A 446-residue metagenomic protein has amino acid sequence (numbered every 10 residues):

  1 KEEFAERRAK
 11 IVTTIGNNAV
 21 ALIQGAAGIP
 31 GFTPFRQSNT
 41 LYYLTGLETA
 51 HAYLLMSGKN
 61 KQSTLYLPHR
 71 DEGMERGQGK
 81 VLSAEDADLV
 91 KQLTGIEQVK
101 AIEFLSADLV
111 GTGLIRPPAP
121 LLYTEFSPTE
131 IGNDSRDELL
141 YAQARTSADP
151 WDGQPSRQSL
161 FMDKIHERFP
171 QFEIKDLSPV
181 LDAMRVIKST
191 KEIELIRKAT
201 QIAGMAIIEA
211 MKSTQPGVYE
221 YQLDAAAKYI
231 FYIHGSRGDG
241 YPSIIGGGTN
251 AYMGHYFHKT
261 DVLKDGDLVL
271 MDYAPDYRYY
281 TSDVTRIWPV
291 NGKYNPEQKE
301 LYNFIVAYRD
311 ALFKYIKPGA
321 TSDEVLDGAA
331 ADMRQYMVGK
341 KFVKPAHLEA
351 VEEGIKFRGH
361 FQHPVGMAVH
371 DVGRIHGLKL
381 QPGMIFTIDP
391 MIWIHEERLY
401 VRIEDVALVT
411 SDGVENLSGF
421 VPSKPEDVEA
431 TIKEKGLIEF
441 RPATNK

Functional and structural regions predicted by a protein language model:
K1-K446: Active-site neighborhoods and metal-handling regions in enzymes and metal-associated proteins
